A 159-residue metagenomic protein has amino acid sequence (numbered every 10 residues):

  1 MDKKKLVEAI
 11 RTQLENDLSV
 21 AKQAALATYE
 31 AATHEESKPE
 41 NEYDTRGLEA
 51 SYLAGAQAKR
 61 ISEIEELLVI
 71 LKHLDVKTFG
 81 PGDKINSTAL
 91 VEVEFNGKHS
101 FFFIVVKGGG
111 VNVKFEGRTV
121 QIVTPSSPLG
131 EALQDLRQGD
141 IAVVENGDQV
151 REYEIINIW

Functional and structural regions predicted by a protein language model:
M1-G80: N-terminal intrinsically disordered, low-complexity, charge/repeat-rich segments that act as generic
H34, E63, T124, V143-V144 (+1 more regions): Alpha-helix boundary/interfacial micro-motifs
P81-V144: Non-DNA-binding regulatory cores of transcription-related proteins, predominantly C-terminal effector-binding
F103, Y153-I156: Short beta-strand-centered aromatic/proline hotspots
G108, I155-W159: Short, compositionally biased
